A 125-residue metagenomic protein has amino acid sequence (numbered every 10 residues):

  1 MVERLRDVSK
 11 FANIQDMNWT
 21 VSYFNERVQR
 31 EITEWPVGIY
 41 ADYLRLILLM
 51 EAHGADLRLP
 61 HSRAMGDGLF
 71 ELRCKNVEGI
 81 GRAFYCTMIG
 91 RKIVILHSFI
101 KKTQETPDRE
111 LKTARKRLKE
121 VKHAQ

Functional and structural regions predicted by a protein language model:
M1-I80, I89-I93, I100-Q125: Basic, Lys/Arg-enriched alpha-helical interface segments
A83: Portal/gating segments that form or line small-molecule/metal binding sites
